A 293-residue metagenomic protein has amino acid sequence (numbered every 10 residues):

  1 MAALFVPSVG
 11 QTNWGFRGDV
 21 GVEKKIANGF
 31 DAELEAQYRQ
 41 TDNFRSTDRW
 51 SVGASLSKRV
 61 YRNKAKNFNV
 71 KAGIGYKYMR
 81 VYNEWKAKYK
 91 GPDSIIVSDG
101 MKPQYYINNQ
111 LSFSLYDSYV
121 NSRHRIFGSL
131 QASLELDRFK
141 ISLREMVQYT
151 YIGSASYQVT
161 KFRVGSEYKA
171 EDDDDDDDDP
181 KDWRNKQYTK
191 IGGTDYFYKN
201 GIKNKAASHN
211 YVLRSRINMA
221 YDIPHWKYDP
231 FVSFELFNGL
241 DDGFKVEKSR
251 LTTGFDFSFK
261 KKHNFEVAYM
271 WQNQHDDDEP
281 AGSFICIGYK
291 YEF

Functional and structural regions predicted by a protein language model:
Q11-E84: Start-of-domain marker
N13, R45-W50, N83-G91, S154-K161 (+2 more regions): Outer-membrane beta-barrel translocator domains and adjoining extracellular loop/strand segments of Gram-negative
W14-F16, D48-V52, F68, S122-I126 (+3 more regions): Residues that define the transmembrane beta-barrel architecture of outer-membrane proteins
G18, L34, A72-I74, L130 (+4 more regions): Membrane-embedded beta-strand positions of outer-membrane beta-barrel proteins
V20-K24, A54-K58, G128-L134, V147 (+4 more regions): Residues on the lipid-exposed face of transmembrane beta-strands in outer-membrane beta-barrel proteins
G29-L34, N63-A72, D137-I141, H225-D229 (+1 more regions): Repeated loop/turn-to-beta-strand initiation elements of outer-membrane beta-barrel proteins
A36-D42, K58, I74-Y82, S122 (+5 more regions): Transmembrane beta-strands of outer-membrane beta-barrel pores
D175-W183, V232, V246-F293: Predominantly the C-terminal beta-signal and adjacent terminal strand-loop region of outer-membrane beta-barrel
